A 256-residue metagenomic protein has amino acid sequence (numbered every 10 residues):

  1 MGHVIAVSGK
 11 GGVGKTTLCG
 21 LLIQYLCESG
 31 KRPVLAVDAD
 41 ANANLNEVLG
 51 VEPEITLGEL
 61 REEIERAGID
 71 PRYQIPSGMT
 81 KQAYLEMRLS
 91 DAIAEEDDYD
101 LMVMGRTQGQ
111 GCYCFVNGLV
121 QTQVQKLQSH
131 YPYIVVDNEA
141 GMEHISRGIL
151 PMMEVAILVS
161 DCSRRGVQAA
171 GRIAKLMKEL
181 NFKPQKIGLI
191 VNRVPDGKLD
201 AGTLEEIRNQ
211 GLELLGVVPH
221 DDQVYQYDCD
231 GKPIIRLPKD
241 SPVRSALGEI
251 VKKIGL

Functional and structural regions predicted by a protein language model:
H3-A41: Walker A/P-loop phosphate-binding motif and the immediately C-terminal alpha-helix
V4, P33-L35, Y99-L101, Y133-V135 (+1 more regions): Residue-level preference for the first positions of well-ordered beta-strands
C27-E96: N-terminal phosphate/diphosphate-binding loop that engages ATP/GTP or pyrophosphate donors across diverse enzyme folds
V51-I55, L176-M177, L204-R208, P233-I235: Short, hinge-like loop/turn segments at secondary-structure boundaries
K81-V136: Cytosolic-facing regulatory segments adjacent to core modules
F115-V217, Q226: Conserved catalytic-core segment of NTP-binding enzymes
D230-S241: C-terminal boundary of histidine-terminating zinc-finger modules
A246-L256: C-terminal alpha-helix
